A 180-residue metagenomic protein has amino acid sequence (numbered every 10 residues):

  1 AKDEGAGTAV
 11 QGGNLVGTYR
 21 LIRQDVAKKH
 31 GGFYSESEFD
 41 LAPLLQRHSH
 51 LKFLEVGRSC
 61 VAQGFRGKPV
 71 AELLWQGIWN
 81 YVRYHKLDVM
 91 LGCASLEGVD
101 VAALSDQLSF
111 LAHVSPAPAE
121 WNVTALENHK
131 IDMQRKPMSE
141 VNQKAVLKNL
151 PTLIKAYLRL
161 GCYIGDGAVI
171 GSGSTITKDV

Functional and structural regions predicted by a protein language model:
K2-E4: Active-site beta-strand termini and strand-to-loop segments that position acidic
T8-R23, E55: Conserved beta-strand in the GNAT
R23-C162, A168-I176: Acyl-donor binding region in acyl/amide transferases
K178-V180: A short beta-strand motif that forms the metal-chelation/ATP-contact edge of phosphoryl-transfer active sites
